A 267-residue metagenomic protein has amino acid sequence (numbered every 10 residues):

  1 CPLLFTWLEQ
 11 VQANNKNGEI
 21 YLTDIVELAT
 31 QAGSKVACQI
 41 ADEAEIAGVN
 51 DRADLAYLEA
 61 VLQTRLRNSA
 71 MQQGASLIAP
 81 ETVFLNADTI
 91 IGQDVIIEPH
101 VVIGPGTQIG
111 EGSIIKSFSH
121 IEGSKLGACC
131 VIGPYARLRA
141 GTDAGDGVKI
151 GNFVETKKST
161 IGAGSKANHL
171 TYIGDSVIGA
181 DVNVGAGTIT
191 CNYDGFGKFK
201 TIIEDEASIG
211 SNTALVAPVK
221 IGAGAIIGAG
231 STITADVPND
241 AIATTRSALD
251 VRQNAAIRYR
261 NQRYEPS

Functional and structural regions predicted by a protein language model:
C1-Q63: Catalytic-core segments of class I nucleotidyltransferases/pyrophosphorylases that form NMP-activated intermediates
N15-K16, E45-G48, F84, T171-Y172 (+2 more regions): Hydrophobic alpha-helical scaffolding
E59-D88, Y259-Q262: Long, charged amphipathic helices and adjacent flexible linkers at domain junctions
I78-I150: Acidic, glycine-rich loop-and-beta core segments that form the ion-binding/anion-interacting portion of active sites
V131-S267: Glycine-rich hexapeptide-repeat left-handed beta-helix
